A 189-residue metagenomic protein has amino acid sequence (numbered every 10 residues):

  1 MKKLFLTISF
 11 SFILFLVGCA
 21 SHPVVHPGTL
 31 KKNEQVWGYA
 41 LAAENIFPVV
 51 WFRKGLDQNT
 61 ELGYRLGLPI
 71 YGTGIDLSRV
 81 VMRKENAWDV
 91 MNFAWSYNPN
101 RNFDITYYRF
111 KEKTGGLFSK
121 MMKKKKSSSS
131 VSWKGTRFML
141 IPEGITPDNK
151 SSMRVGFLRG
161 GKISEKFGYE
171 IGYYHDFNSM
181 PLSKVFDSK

Functional and structural regions predicted by a protein language model:
M1-C19: Sec-dependent bacterial lipoprotein signal peptides
L14-V36: Bacterial Sec signal peptide processing site at the extreme N-terminus
C19-V25, K113-G115, F157: Flexible, glycine-rich linker and terminal segments associated with outer-membrane beta-barrel/transport systems
N33-N45, V50, L56-I70, I75-P99 (+5 more regions): Transmembrane beta-strand segments that form the barrel wall of outer-membrane beta-barrel proteins
G116-S127: Intrinsically disordered, low-complexity Ser/Thr- and acidic-rich flexible linkers and loops, especially at boundaries
I163-K189: Predominantly the C-terminal beta-signal and adjacent terminal strand-loop region of outer-membrane beta-barrel
